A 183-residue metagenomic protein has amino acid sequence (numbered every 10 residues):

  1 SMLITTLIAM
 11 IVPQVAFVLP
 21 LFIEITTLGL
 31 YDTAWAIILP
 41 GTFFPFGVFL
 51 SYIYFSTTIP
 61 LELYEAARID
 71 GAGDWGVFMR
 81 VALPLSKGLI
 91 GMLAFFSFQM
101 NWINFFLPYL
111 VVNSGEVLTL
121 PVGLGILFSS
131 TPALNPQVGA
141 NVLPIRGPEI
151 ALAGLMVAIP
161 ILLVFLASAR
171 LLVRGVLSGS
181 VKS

Functional and structural regions predicted by a protein language model:
S1-S183: A structural signal for multi-pass alpha-helical bundles of membrane permease subunits that mediate small-molecule
